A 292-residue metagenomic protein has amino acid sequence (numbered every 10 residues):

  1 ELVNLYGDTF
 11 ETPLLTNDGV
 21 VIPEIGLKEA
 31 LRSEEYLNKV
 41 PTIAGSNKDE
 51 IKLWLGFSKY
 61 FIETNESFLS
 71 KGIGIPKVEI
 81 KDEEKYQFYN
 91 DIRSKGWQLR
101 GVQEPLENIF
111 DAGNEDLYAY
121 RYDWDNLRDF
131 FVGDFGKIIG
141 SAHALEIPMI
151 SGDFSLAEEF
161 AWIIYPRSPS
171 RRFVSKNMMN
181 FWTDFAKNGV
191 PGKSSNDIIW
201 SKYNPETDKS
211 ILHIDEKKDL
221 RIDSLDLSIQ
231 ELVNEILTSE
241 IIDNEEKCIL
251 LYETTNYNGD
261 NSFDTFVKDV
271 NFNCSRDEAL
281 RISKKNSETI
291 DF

Functional and structural regions predicted by a protein language model:
L2-R172, N188, L227, N234-F292: Substrate-gating cap/lid region and adjacent catalytic-acid/histidine neighborhood within extracellular/lumenal
Y86, W124, W182, S195-N204: Tryptophan-centered motif/residue detector
A142, K176, N204-E206: A structural signal for short secondary-structure junctions
S170-S194: Non-catalytic, well-ordered alpha-helical segments in soluble enzyme domains
N188, G192-L225: Mature extracytoplasmic/periplasmic domains
